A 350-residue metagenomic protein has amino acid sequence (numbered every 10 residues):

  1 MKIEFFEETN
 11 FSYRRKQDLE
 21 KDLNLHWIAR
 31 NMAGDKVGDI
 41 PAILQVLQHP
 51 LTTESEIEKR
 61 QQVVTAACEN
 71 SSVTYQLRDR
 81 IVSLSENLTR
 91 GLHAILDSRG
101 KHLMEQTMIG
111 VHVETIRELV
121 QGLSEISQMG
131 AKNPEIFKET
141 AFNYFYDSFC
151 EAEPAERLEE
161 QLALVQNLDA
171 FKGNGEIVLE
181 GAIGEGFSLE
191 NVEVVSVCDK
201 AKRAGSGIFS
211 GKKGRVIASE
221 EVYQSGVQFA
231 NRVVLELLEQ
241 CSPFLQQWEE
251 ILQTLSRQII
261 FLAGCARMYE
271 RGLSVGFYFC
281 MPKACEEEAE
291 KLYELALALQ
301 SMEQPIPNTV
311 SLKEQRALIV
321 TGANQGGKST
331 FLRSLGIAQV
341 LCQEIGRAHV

Functional and structural regions predicted by a protein language model:
M1-E176: Conserved amphipathic alpha-helical "coupling/scaffold" segments that transmit conformational changes between domains
M1-T9, Y13-R14, L23, Q258-G326 (+2 more regions): Conserved NTPase motor "head" modules and their coupling/switch loops across ABC/AAA+ ATPases, GTPases, and GHKL ATPases
H93-G100, V233-P243: Short, charged/polar, low-complexity loop and linker segments that flank or interrupt alpha-helical bundles
N133-V192, S256, I260-C265, E270-S274 (+1 more regions): Extended, Lys/Arg-enriched charged tracts that mediate electrostatic binding to polyanionic substrates
K213-Q240, E249: Extended, charged coiled-coil "arm/hinge" scaffolds of SMC/Rad50-like chromosome-maintenance ATPases and other large
G336: Conserved ATP-binding N-box helix of the HATPase_c
